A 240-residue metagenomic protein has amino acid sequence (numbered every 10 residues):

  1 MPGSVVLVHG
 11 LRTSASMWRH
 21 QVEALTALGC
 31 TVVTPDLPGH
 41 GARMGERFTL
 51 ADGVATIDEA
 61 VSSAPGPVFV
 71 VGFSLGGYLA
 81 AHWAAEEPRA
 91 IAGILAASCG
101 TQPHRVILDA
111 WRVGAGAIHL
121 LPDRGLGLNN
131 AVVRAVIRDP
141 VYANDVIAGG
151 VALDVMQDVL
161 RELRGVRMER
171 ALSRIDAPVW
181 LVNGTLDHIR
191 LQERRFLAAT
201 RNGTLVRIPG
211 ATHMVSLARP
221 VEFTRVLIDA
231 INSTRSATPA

Functional and structural regions predicted by a protein language model:
M1-A42: Conserved HGGG/HGGXW glycine-rich cap/lid loop of the alpha/beta-hydrolase fold
V8-G10, F73, N183-G184: The conserved beta1-alpha1 loop
T31-F69, R225: Active-site loop/oxyanion-hole signature of alpha/beta-hydrolase fold enzymes
G72-G76, A80: Gly/Ala-rich beta-loop-alpha elbow adjacent to hydrolase catalytic centers
A85-E86, I91-P122: Flexible "cap/lid" loop of the alpha/beta hydrolase fold
V106, D123-R174: Conserved alpha/beta-hydrolase catalytic His-Asp/Glu region
V179-T212, L217: Conserved loop-alpha-helix segment in the C-terminal half of the alpha/beta-hydrolase fold that carries the catalytic
G203-A240: Catalytic active-site module of serine/aspartate enzymes centered on a nucleophile-bearing elbow/loop
